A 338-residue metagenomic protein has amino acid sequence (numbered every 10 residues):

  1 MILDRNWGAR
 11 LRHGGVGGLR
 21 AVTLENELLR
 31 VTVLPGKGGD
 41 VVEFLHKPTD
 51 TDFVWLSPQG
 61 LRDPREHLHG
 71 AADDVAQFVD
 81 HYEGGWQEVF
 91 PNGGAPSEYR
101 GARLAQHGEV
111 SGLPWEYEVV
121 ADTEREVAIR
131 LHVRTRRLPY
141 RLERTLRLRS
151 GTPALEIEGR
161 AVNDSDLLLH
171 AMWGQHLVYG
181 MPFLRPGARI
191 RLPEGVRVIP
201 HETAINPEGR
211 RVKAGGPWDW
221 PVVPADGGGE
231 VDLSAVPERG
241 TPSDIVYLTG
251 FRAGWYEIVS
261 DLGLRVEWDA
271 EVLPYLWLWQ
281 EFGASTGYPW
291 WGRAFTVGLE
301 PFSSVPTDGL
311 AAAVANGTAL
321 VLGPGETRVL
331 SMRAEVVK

Functional and structural regions predicted by a protein language model:
M1-E156, L167-H170, G174-K338: Surface-exposed acidic/polar loop and edge beta-strand patches at domain peripheries
